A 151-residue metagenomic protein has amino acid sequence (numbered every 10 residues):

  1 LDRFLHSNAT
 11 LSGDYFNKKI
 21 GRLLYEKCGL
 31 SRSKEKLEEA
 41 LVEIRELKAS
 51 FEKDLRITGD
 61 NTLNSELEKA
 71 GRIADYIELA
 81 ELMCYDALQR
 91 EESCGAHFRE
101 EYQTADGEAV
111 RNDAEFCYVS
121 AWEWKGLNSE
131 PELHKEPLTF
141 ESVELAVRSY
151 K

Functional and structural regions predicted by a protein language model:
L1-K151: Glycine- and aromatic-enriched mobile tails/lids
